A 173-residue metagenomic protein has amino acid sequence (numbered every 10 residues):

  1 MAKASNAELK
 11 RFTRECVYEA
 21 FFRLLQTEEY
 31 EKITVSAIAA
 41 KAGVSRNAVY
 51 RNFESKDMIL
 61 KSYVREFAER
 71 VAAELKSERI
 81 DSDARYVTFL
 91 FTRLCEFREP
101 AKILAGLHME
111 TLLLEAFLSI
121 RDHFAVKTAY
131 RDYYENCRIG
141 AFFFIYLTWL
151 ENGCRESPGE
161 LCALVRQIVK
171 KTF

Functional and structural regions predicted by a protein language model:
M1-K10: N-terminal intrinsically disordered/low-complexity leader segments
F12-R23, T27, K41, M58-E78 (+3 more regions): Alpha-helical structural segments
C16, T34, A48-Y50: Residues in the helix-turn-helix
E31-A37: Ser/Thr-centered, proline-biased regulatory motifs and S/T-rich low-complexity segments located at helix/coil boundaries
K32, S55-L60: Short amphipathic alpha-helical segment with a characteristic S/N-K-E followed by hydrophobic residues
G43-F53: Short hydrophobic/aromatic patch on the recognition helix
K76, I80-E115: Helical hydrophobic small-molecule/effector-binding pocket
F89, G106-F144, G159, Q167-F173: Amphipathic alpha-helical packing segments from all-alpha helical-bundle domains
